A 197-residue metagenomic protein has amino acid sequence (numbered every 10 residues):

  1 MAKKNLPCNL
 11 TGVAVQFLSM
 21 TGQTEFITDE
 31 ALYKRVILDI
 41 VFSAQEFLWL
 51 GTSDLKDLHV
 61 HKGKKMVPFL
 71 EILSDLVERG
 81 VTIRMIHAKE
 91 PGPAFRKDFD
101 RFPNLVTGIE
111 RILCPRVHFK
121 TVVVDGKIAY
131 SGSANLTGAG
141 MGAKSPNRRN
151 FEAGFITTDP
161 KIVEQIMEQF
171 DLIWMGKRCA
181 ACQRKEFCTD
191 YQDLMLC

Functional and structural regions predicted by a protein language model:
M1-K34, L38: Domain-start "cap" segments at the beginnings of catalytic or binding domains
A2-V13, I128-C197: Signature of lipid phosphatidyltransferase scaffolds
Q23-T24, G108-E110: Short, conserved active-site loop motifs that form the nucleotide-linked donor/cofactor pocket
D29-E30, G63-M66, R111: A conditional alpha-helix N-cap/helix-loop micro-motif detector
I40-V106: Primarily the HKD phosphodiesterase
D98-G108, R184-D193: Short, electropositive alpha-helical surface patch
I112-R116, R148: Short solvent-exposed loop/turn micro-motifs enriched in small/polar/acidic residues
K120-V123, A153-F155: Short beta-strand scaffold segments in enzyme catalytic cores
